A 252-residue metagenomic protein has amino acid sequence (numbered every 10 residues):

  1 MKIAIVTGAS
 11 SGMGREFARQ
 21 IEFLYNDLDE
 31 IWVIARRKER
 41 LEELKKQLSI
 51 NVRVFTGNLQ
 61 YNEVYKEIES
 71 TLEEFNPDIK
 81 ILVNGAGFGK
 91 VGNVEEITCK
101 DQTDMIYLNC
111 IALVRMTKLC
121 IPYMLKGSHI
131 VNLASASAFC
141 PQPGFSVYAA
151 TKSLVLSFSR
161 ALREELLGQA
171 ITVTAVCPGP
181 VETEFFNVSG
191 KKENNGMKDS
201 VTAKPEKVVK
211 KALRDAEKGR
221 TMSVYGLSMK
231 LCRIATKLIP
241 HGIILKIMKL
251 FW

Functional and structural regions predicted by a protein language model:
S10-S11: Conserved glycine-rich cofactor-binding loop
N26-E43: Conserved glycine-rich Rossmann-like NAD(P)H-binding loop of the short-chain dehydrogenase/reductase
G85-K90: Conserved NAD(P)H cofactor-binding loop of Rossmann-fold oxidoreductase domains
N93-V94, D101-T103: Substrate-binding pocket helix/loop in short-chain dehydrogenase/reductase
T117, T151: Active-site helix of classical SDR
S135: Residue(s) in the substrate-gating loop at a strand-loop-helix junction that position the organic substrate next
A175, G196-R233: C-terminal helical subdomain
